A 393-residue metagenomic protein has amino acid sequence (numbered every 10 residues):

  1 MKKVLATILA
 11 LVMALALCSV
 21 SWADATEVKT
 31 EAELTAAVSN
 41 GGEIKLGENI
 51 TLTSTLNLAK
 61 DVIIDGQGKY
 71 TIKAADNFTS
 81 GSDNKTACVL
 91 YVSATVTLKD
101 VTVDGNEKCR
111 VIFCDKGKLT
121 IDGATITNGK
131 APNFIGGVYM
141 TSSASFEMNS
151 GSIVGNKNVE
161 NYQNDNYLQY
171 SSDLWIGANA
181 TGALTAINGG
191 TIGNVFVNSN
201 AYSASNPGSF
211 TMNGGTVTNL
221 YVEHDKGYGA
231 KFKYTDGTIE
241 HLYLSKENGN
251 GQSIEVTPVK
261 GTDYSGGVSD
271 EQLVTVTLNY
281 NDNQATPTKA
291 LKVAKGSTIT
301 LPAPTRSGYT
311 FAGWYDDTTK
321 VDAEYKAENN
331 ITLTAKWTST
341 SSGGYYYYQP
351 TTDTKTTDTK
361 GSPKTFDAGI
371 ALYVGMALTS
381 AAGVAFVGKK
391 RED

Functional and structural regions predicted by a protein language model:
M1-D24, R391-D393: Sec-dependent, cleavable N-terminal signal peptides
L15-E27, K360-G369: Sec-dependent signal peptide cleavage junction
D24-A36, G189-G190, P207-S209, N213-V276 (+3 more regions): Extracellular/surface-exposed low-complexity segments
K29-L34, G42-V62, G68-Y70, E107 (+2 more regions): N-terminal extracellular ligand-recognition/capping segment immediately after the signal peptide
S39, T51-I63, K73-D100, D104-L119 (+4 more regions): Extracellular beta-strand-rich solenoid/capping regions of secreted or surface-exposed proteins that bind or remodel
Q67, L98-V101, N106, C114 (+16 more regions): Solvent-exposed loop/turn tips at the surfaces of repeat/solenoid architectures
K260, S265-Y346: Secondary-structure capping and domain/repeat boundary segments
G369-K390: A cross-kingdom C-terminal cell-surface attachment/processing module
